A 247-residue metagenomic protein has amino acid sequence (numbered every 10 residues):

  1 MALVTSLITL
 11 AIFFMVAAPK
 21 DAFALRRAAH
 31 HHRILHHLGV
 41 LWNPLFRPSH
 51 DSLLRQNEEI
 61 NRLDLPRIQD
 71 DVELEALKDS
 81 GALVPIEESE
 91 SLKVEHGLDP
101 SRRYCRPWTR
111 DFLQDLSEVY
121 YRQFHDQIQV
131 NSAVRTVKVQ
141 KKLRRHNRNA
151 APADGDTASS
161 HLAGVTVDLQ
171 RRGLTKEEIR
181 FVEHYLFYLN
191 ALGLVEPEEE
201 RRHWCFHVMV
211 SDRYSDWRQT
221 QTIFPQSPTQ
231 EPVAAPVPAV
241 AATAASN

Functional and structural regions predicted by a protein language model:
A2, T9-F112, E200-H203, M209-P236: Extracytoplasmic cell-surface/polysaccharide-interacting catalytic and binding patches
V16-R27, P152-N247: Catalytic cores and adjacent binding grooves of peptidoglycan-active enzymes
P100-S101, Q114-V119, A153-G155: Short secondary-structure capping micro-motifs at structural edges
C105-F112, L116, V139, E178-Y185: Stable alpha-helical elements in mature extracytoplasmic
L116-F124, N147, G173, L186 (+1 more regions): Sec/Tat-exported extracytoplasmic proteins
D126-L143: Acidic helix-start/capping segments at beta-turn-to-alpha-helix junctions
K141-D156: Active-site-adjacent loop/helix surface patches within enzyme catalytic domains that shape the substrate-binding cleft
